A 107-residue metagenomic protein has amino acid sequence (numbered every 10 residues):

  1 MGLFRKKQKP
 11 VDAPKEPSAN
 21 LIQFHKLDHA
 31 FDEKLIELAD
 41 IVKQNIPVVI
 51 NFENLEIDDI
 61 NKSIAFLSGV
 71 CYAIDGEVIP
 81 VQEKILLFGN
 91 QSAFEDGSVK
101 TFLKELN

Functional and structural regions predicted by a protein language model:
M1-D28, N107: N-terminal leader/presequence segments that are low-structure and precede the mature protein or first folded domain
N20, Q44-V48, E83-K84: A generic structural signal for short beta-strands and their flanking turns/coil linkers
Q23-L27, V49-E53, F88-G89: Conserved beta-strand segments of the P-loop GTPase G domain that flank and frequently precede/overlap
H29-N45: A short, well-ordered alpha-helical element
N45-I60, I64: Charged, well-structured alpha/beta interaction segments
N61-G76: Amphipathic alpha-helical interaction surfaces in cytosolic regulatory modules
I74-D75, K84-I85, Q91-N107: Helix-rich interaction surfaces within compact, conserved domain-sized segments that mediate assembly or partner
